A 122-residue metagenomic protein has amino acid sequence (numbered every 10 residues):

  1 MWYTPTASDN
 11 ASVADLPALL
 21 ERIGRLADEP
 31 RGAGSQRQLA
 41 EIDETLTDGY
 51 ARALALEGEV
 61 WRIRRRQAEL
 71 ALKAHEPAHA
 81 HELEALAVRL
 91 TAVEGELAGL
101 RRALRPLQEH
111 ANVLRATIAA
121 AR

Functional and structural regions predicted by a protein language model:
M1-D9: N-terminal globular core domains of eukaryotic regulatory proteins
S8-P17, A80: Intrinsically disordered, low-complexity linkers and terminal tails enriched in Pro/Gly and often acidic or mixed-charge
L16-T47, A119-A120: Short, charge-rich amphipathic alpha-helices with coiled-coil/heptad character
L26-E29, A33, G58-V88: Short E/K-rich amphipathic alpha-helical oligomerization segments
I42, G49, A53-L56, V60-L70 (+3 more regions): Non-transmembrane amphipathic alpha-helical segments
L100-R122: Long amphipathic alpha-helical coiled-coil segments
